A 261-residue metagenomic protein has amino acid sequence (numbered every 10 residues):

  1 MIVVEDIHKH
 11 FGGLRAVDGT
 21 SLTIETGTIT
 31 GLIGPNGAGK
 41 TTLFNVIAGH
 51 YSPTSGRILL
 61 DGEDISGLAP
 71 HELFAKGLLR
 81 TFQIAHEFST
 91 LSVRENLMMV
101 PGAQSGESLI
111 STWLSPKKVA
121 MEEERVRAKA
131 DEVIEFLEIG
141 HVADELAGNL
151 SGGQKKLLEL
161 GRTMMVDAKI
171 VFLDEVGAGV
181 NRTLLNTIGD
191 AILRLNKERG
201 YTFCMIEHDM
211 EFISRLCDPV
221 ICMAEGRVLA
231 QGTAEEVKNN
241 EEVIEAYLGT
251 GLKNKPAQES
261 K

Functional and structural regions predicted by a protein language model:
I33-P35: The feature captures the beta-strand-to-loop junction immediately N-terminal to the Walker
A48: Helix-to-loop junction immediately C-terminal to a conserved catalytic motif
I110-H141, D190-L193: Conserved ABC ATPase "signature" region
E175-V176: Walker B catalytic motif
I213-R215: A short, surface-exposed alpha-helical micro-motif characterized by mixed small hydrophobic and charged/polar residues
